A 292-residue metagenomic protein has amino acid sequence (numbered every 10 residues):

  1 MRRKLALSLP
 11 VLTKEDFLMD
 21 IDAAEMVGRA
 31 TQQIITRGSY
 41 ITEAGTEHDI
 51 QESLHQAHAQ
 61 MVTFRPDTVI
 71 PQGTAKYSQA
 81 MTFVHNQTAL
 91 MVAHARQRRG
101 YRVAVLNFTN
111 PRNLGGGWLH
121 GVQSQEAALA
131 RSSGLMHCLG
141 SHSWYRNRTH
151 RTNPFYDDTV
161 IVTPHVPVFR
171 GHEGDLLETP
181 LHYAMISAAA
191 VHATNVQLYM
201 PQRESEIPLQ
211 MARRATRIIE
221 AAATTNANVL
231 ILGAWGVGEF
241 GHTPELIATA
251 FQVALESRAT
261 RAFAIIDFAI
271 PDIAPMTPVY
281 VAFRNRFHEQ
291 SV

Functional and structural regions predicted by a protein language model:
M1-L230, A234-V292: Macrodomain-like recognition of ADP-ribose-binding/processing modules
